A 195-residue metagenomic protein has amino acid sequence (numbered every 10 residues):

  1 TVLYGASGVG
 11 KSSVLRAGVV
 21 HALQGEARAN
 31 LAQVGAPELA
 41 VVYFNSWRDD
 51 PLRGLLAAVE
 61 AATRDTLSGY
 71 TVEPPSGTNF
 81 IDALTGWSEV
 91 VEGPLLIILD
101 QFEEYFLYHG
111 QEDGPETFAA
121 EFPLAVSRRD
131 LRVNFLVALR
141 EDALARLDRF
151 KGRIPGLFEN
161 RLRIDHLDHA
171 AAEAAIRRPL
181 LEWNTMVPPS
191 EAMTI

Functional and structural regions predicted by a protein language model:
T1-I195: Amphipathic helix/helix-loop-helix segment enriched in hydrophobic residues with interspersed Lys/Arg and occasional
